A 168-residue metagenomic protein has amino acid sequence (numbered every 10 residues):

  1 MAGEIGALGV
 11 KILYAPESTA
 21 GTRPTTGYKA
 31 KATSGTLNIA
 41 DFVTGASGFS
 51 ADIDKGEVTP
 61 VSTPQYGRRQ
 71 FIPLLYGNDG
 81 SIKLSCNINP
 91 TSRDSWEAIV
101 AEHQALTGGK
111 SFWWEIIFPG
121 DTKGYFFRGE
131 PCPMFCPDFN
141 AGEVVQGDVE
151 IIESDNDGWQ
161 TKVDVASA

Functional and structural regions predicted by a protein language model:
M1-A2, A168: Glycine- and charge-rich intrinsically disordered segments
A2-S85, R128-V144: Solvent-exposed edge beta-strands and adjacent loop segments that serve as assembly or binding interfaces
T19-G21, K31, G120-K123, A166: Polar, enzyme-active/binding microenvironments
S81-K83, S111-W113, Q146-D148: Broad gene-expression machinery/nucleic-acid interaction feature
I88-T91, N156-G158: Acidic glycine-/aspartate-rich tracts in secreted/extracellular proteins
R93-R128: Short, acidic/charged, Gly/Pro-enriched secondary-structure junctions
S95-A98, Q160-A168: Short, charged, solvent-exposed linker or helix-capping segments at domain edges/interfaces that act as flexible hinges
E115-K162: Short beta-strand and beta-hairpin "edge-sheet" elements
